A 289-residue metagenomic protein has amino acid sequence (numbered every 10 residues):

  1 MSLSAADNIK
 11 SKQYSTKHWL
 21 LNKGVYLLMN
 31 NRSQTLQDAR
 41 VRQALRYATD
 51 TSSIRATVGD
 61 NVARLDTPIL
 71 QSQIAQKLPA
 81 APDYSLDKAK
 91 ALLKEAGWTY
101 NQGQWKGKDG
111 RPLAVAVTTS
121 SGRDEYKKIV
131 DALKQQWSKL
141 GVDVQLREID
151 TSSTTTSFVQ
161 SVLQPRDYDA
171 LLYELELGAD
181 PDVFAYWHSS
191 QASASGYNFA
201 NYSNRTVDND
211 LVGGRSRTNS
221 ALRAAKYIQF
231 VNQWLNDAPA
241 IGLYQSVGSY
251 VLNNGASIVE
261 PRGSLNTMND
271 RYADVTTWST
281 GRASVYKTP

Functional and structural regions predicted by a protein language model:
M1-A5, T51, Y173-G178: Beta->alpha turn/N-cap motifs
M1-I9, D143-Q145: Ligand-site clamp/hinge motif
I9-W19, L28-D38, I74-K94, N101-L113 (+3 more regions): Short, solvent-exposed loop/beta-turn-alpha elements that line the ligand-binding surface or hinge of extracytoplasmic
L20-S33, R46, S52, P68-S72 (+2 more regions): Periplasmic solute-binding protein
L36-Q135, Q229, S284-P289: Append "and occasionally in soluble cytosolic enzymes with long acidic Gly/Pro-rich linkers
S138-Q191, K226: Periplasmic binding protein-like
L211, R215, S220-L235: Short amphipathic alpha-helical coiled-coil/interface segments
